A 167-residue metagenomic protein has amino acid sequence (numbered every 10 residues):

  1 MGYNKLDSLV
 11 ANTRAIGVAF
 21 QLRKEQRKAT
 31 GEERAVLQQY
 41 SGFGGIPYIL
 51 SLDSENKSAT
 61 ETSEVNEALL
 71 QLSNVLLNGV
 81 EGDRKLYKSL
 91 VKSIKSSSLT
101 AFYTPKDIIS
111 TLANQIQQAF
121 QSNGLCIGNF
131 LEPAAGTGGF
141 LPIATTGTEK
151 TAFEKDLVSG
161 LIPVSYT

Functional and structural regions predicted by a protein language model:
G2-P163: Class I S-adenosyl-L-methionine
Y166-T167: Conserved small/polar residues in nucleotide/adenosyl-binding loops
